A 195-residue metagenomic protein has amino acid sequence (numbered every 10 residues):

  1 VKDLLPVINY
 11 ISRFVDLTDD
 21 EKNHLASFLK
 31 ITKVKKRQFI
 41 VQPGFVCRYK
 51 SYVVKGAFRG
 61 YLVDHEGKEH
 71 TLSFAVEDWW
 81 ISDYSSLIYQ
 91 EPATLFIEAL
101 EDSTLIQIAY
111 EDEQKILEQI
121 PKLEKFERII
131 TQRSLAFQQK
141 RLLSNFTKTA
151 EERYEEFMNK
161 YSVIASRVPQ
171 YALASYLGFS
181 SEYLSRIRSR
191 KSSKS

Functional and structural regions predicted by a protein language model:
V1-K30: Cyclic nucleotide-binding regulatory module and flanking cytosolic helices
P6-V7, R133-L143: Short, Lys/Arg-enriched N-terminal segment that forms or immediately precedes the first helix of a structured domain
I31-T32, R48-V53, L72-S73: His/acidic/aromatic-lined binding-pocket segments of jelly-roll/cupin-type domains and related regulatory beta-sandwich
R37, R48-Y61, D78: Glycine- and acidic-residue-biased ligand/ion/polar-headgroup-sensing regions
I40-F45: Short phosphate-coordinating micro-motif centered on Lys-Gly-acidic
D64-T71: Hydrophobic/aromatic-rich structural module bridging two neighboring secondary-structure elements via a short loop
T71-R128, Q132: Cyclic-nucleotide recognition modules
K148-S195: Phosphate-/nucleic-acid-contacting segments
